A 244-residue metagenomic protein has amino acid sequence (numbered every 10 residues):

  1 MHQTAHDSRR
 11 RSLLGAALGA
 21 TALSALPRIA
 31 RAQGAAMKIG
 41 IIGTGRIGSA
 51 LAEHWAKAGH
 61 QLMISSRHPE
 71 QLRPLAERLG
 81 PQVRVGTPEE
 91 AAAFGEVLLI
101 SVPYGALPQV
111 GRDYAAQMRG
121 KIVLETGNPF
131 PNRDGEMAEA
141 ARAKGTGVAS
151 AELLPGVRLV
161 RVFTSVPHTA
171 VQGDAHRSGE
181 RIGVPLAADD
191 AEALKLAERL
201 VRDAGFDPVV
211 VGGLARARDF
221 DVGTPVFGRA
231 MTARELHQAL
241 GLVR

Functional and structural regions predicted by a protein language model:
M1-A20: N-terminal secretory signal peptides and thylakoid transit peptides that target proteins across membranes
P27-G34: Boundary at the C-terminal end of the N-terminal hydrophobic targeting segment
A36, E53, K57-V97, S101-Q109 (+1 more regions): Conserved N-terminal Rossmann-fold NAD(P) cofactor-binding segment
T44: Glycine-rich Rossmann-fold phosphate-binding loop(s) that bind the pyrophosphate of adenine dinucleotide cofactors
G48-S49: N-terminal Rossmann-fold NAD(P) dinucleotide-binding loop
G86, L153-L159, R177-A217, D221-V222 (+2 more regions): Internal alpha-helical scaffold of NAD(P)-dependent oxidoreductase catalytic cores
L99-P103, L124-E125, R161: Redox-cofactor binding/interface segments in oxidoreductases and associated redox assembly factors
G127-V160, A175: Rossmann-fold NAD(P)-binding glycine/threonine-rich loop
